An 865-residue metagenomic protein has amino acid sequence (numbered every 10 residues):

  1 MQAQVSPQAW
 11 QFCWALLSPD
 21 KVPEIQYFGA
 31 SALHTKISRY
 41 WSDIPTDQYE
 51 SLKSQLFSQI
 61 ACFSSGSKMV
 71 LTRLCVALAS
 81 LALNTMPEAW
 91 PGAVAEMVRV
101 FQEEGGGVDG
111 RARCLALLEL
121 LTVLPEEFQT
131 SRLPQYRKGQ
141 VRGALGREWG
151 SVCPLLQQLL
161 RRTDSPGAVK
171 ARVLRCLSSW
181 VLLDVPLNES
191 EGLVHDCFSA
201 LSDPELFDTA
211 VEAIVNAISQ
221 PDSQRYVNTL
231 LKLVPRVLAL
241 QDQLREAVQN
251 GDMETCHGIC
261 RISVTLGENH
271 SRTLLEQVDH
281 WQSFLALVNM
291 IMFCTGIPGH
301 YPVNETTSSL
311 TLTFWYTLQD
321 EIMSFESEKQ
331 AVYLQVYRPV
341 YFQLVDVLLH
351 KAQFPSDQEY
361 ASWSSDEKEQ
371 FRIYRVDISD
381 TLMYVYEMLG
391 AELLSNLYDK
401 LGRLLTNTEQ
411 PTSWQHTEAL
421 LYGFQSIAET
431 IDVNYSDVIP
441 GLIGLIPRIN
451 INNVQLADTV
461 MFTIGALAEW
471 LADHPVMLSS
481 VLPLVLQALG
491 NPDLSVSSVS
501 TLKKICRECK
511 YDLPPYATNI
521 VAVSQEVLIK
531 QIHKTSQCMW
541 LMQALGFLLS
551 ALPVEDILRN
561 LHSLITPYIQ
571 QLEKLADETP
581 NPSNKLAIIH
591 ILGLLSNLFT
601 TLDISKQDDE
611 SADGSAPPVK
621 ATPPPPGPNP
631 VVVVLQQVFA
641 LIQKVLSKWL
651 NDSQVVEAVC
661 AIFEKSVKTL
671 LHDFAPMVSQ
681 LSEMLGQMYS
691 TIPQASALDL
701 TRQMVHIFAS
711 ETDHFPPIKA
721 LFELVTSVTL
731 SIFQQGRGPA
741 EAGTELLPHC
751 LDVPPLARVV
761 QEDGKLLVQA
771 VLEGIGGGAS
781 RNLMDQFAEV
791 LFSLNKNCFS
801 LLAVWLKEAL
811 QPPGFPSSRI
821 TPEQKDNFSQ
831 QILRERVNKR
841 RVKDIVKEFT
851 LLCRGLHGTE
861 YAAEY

Functional and structural regions predicted by a protein language model:
M1-Y865: Karyopherin-beta/Importin-beta family HEAT-repeat alpha-solenoid scaffold
